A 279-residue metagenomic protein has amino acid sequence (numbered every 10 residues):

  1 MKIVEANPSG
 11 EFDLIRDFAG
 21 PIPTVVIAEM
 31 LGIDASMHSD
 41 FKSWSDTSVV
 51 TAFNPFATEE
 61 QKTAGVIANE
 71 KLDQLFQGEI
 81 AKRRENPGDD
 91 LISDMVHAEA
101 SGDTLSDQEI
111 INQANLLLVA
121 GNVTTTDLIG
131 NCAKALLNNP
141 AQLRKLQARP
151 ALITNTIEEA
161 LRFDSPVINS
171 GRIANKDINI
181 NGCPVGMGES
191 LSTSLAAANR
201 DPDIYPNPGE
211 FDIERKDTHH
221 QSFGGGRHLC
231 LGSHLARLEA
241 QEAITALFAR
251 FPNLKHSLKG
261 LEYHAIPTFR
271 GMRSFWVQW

Functional and structural regions predicted by a protein language model:
M1-W279: Cytochrome P450
